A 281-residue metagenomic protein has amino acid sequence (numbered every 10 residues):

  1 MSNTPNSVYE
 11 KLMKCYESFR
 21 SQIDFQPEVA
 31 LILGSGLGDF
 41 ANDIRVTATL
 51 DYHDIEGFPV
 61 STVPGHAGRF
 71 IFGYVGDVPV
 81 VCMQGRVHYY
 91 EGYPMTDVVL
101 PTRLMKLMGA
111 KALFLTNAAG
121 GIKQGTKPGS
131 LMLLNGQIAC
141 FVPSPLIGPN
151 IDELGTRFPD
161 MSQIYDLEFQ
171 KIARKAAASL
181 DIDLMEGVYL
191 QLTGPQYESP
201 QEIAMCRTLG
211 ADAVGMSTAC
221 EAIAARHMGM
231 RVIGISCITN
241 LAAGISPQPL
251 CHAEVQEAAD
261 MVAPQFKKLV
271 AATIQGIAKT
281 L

Functional and structural regions predicted by a protein language model:
S2-M161: Metabolite-binding pocket within alpha/beta catalytic cores that recognizes anionic/polar moieties
M105-G109, R207, R226: Non-catalytic positions within long, well-ordered alpha-helices that form the structural scaffold/packing of enzyme
K111-A112, D212, R231: Short acidic/polar active-site loop segments enriched in Thr and Asp
I138, V142, G148-P195: Histidine/lysine/aspartate-rich catalytic loop segments that bind and position anionic ligands
Q170, K175-D212, V270, I277-L281: Active-site/ligand-binding-proximal alpha/beta "capping" segment
M216-E254: Zn-dependent metallopeptidase/amidohydrolase metal-coordination segment
A243-L281: His/Asp/Glu-rich mid-to-C-terminal helical/loop segments that flank catalytic regions of hydrolases
